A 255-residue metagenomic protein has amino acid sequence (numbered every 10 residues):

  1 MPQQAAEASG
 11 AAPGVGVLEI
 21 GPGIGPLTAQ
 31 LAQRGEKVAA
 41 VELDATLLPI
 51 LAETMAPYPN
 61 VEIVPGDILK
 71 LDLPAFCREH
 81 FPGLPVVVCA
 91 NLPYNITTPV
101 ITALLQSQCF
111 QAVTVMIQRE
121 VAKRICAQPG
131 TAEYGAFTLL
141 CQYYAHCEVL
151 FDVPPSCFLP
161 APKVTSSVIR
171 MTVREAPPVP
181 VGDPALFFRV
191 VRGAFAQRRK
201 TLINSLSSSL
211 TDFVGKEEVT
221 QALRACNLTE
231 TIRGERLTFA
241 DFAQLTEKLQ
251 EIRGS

Functional and structural regions predicted by a protein language model:
M1-R189, G193, R224, E235 (+3 more regions): Catalytic cores of RNA-modifying enzymes
A196-Q197: Short amphipathic alpha-helical interface segments
S207-D212: Short helix-coil junctions and helix-kink-helix linkers
Q221-E230: Short helix/strand-capping connector loops at secondary-structure junctions
